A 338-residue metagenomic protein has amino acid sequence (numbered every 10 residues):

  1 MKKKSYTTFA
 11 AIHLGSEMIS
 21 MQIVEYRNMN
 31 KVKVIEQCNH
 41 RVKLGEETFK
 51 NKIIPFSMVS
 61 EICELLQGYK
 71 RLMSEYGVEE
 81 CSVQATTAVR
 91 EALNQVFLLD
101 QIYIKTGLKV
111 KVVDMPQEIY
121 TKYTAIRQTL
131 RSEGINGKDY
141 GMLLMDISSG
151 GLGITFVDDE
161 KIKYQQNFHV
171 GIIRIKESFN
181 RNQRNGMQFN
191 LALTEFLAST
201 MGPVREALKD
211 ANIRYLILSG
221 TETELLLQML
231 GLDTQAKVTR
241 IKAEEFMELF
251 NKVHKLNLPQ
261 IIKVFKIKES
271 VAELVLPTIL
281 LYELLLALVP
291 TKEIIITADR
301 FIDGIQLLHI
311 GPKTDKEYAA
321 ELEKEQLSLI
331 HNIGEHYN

Functional and structural regions predicted by a protein language model:
M1-A11: Entry/capping segment at the start of metal-dependent catalytic domains with acidic active-site entry clusters
F9, K43, E47-R71, E75-Y76 (+4 more regions): Helical "lid/coupling" subdomains associated with nucleotide-phosphate turnover
F9-H13, M142-D146: Short glycine-aspartate micro-motif
A10, I23-Y26: Active-site neighborhood of HAD-like aspartate-dependent phosphohydrolases
I19-V24, L152-F156, I305-Q306: Short beta-strand scaffold segments in enzyme catalytic cores
M29-I35, K161-Q166: Beta-strand initiation motifs
V32-V42, Y76: N-terminal glycine-rich anion-binding loops that anchor highly charged ligand groups
